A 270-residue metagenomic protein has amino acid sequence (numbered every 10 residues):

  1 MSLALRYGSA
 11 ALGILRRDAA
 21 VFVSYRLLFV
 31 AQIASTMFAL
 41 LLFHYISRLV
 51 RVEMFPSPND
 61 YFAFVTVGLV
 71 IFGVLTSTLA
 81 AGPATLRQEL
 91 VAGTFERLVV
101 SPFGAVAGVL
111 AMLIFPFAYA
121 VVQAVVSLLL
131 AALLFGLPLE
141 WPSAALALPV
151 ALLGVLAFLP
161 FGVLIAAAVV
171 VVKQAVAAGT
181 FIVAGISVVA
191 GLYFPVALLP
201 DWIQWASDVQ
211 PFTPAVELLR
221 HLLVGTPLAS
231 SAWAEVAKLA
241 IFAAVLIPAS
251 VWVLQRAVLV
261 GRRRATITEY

Functional and structural regions predicted by a protein language model:
M1-Y270: Hydrophobic transmembrane alpha-helices and immediately adjacent juxtamembrane helices of multi-pass inner-membrane
